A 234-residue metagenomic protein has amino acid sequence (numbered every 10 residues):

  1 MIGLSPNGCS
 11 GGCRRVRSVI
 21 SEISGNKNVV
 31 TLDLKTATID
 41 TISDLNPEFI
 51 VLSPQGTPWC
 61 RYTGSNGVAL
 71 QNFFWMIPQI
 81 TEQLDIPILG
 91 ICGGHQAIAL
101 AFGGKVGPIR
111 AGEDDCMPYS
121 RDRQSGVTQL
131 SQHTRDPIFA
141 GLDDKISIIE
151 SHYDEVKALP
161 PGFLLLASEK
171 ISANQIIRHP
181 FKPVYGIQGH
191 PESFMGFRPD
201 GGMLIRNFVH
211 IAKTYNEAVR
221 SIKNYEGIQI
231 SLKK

Functional and structural regions predicted by a protein language model:
M1-P87, G93, F197-K234: N-terminal beta1-alpha1 cap of cysteine-dependent amidohydrolase-like domains
C13, C60-T63, I98-F102, P160: Short glycine-/acidic-enriched loop or helix-start segments at secondary-structure transitions that form or flank
E22, E82, L100, K157-A158: Solvent-exposed polar/charged
A37, Q96, E113-D114: Positions that flank functional sites
D40, A99, C116-P118, M195 (+1 more regions): Short secondary-structure boundary/hinge segments and terminal tails
P54, I88, C92, A101 (+2 more regions): Short glycine/serine/threonine-biased micro-segments
W75, G103-P180, V184-Y185, G189-P199: Pocket-forming structural segment of enzyme catalytic cores
T81-K105, H190: Catalytic nucleophile loop
